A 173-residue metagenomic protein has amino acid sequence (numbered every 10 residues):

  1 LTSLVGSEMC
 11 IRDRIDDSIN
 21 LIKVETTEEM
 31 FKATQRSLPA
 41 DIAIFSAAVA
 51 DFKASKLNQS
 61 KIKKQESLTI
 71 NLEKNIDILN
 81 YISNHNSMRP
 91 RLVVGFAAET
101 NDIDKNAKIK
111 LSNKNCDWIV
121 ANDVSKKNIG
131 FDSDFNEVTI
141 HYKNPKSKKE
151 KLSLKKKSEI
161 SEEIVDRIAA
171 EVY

Functional and structural regions predicted by a protein language model:
L1, F31-Q35, K108: Short hydrophobic/charged patches on amphipathic alpha-helices used for structural packing and interfaces
L1-G6, I11: Single conserved hydrophobic/aromatic residue that forms the stacking wall/gate of nucleotide- or nucleobase-binding
V5-G6, R36-A40, N113-N115: Alpha-helix C-terminal capping/helix-to-coil transition sites in glycosyltransferase folds
E8, N20, L92: Residues at the starts of beta-strands that form the adenosine-phosphate
R12-I19, D132: Short loop/helix-cap segments at secondary-structure boundaries that form the rim of catalytic
S18-N80, N84: A glycine- and small/hydrophobic-rich beta-loop-beta segment that serves as a flexible "lid/hinge" or phosphate-binding
A54-S153, S158, E163-Y173: Glycine-rich phosphate/nucleotide-binding loop
